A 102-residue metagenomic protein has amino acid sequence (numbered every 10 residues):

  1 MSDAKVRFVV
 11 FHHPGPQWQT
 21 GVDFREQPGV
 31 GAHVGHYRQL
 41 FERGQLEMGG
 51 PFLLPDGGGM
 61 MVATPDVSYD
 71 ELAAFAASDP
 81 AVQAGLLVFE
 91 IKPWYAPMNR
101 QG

Functional and structural regions predicted by a protein language model:
M1-G102: Conserved, structured core segments of small domains
